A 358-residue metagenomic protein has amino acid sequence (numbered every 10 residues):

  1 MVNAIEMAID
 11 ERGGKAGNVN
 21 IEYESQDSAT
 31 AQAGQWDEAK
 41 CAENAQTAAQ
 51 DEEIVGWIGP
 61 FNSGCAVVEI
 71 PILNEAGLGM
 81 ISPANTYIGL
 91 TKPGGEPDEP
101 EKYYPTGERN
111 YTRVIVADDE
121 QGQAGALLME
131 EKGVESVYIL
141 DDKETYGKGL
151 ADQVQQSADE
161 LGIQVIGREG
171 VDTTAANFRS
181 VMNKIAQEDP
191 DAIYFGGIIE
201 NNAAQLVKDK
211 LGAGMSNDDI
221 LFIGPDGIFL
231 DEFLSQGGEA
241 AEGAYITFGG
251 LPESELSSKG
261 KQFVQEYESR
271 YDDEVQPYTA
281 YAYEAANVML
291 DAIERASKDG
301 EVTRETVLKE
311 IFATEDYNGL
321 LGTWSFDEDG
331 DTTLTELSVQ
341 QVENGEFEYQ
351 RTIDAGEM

Functional and structural regions predicted by a protein language model:
V2-S28, D159-I163: Signal peptide-proximal N-terminal region of secreted/periplasmic/extracellular or secretory-lumen proteins
G17-S25, G56-F61, Y138-D142, G196 (+3 more regions): Surface-exposed patches in mature extracellular/periplasmic domains of secreted proteins
S25-E38, N44, V116, G167-N177: Short beta->alpha junction loops
G34-V55, L127, N177-D189: Short, well-structured alpha-helical segments in soluble
D51-R168, L221-G243: Extracytoplasmic ligand/sensor domains, especially the bilobed periplasmic-binding protein
S63-N74, A176, P190-G214: Hydrophobic alpha-helical
V207-Y283, S297, F347-Y349, I353-M358: Extracellular/periplasmic periplasmic-binding protein-like sensory domains
S269-T279, L290-F347: Segments of small-molecule ligand-sensing domains
